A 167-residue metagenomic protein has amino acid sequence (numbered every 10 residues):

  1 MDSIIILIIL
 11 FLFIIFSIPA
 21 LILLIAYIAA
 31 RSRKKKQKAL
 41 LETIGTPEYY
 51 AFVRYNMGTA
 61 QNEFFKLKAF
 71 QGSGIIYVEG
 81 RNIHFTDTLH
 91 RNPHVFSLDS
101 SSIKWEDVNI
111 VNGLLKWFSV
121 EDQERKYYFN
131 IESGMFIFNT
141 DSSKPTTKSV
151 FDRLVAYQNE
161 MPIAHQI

Functional and structural regions predicted by a protein language model:
M1-D2, I167: Short, solvent-exposed mixed-charge patches
D2-I14, L89-S100, S149-A156: Amphipathic repeat-derived elements
D2-V78: Anionic N-terminal interaction surfaces
E42-N56, F96, S119-F129: Conserved long hydrophobic alpha-helices within structured protein cores
G58-E63, H84-F85, R91-H94, E124-I131 (+1 more regions): Short, surface-exposed beta-strand/loop "edge" segments at domain boundaries and coil↔beta transitions
K68-F70, I75-W117: Phosphoinositide-binding peripheral membrane targeting modules
K104-I167: Acidic, Ser/Thr- and proline-rich intrinsically disordered linker/docking segments of eukaryotic scaffolds
